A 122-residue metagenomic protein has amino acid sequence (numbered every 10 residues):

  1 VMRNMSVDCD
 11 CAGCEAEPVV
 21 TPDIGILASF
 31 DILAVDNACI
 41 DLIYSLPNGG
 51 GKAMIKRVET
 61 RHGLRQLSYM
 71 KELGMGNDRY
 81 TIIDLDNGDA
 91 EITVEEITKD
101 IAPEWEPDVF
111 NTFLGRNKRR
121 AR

Functional and structural regions predicted by a protein language model:
V1-R122: Extended, low-polarity segments enriched in aliphatic/aromatic residues
